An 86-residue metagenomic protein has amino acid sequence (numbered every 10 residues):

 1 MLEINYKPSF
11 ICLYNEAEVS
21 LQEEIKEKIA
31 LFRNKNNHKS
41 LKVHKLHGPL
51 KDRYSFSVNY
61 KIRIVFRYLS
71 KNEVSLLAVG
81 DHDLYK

Functional and structural regions predicted by a protein language model:
M1-I4, P8, C12, E23 (+1 more regions): Enriched for short, Lys/Arg-rich terminal
S9, A30, H44-H47, R63-V65: Residue-level detector of intrinsically disordered/flexible regions characterized by low predicted structural confidence
L31-F56: A short, surface-exposed loop/turn module that caps and links secondary-structure elements
